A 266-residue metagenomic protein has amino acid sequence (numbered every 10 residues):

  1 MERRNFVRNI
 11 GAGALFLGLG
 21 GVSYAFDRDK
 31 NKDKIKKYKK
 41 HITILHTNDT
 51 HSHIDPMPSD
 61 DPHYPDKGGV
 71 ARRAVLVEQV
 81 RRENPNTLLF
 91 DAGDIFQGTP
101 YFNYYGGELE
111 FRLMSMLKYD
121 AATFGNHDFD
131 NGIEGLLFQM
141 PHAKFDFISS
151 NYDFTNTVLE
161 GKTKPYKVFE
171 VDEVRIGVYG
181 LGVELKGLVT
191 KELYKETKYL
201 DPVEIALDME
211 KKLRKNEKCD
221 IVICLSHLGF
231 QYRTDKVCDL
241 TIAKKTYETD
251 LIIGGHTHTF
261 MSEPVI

Functional and structural regions predicted by a protein language model:
R3-I266: Acidic, metal/ion-coordinating pockets
